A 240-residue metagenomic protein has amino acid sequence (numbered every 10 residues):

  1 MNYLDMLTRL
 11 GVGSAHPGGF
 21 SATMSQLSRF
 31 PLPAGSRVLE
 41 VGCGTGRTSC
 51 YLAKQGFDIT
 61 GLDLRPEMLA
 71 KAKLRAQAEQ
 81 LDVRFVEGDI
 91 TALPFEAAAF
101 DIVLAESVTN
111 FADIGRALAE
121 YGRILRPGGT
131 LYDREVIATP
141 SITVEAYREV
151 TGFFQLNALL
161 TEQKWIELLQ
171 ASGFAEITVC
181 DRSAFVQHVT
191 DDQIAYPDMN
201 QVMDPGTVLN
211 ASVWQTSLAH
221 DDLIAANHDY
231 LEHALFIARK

Functional and structural regions predicted by a protein language model:
L10, V136-L156: Short, glycine-/aromatic-enriched active-site segment of Class I SAM-dependent methyltransferases
H16-A34: Conserved alpha-helix/loop element of class I SAM-dependent methyltransferases that forms part of the SAM/SAH-binding
L39-V41, T45-A92: Class I SAM-dependent methyltransferase SAM/SAH-binding core
T91-I102: A short acidic, Gly/Pro-enriched loop at the edge of an enzyme's catalytic core that lines a small-molecule cofactor
I102-G115: A short SAM/SAH-binding and catalytic strip from SAM-dependent methyltransferases
G115-T130: A short glycine-rich, Lys/Arg-flanked "PGG" loop and its adjoining helix->strand segment in the class I
N157-G173: Short alpha-helix
T178-K240: Conserved Class I S-adenosyl-L-methionine
